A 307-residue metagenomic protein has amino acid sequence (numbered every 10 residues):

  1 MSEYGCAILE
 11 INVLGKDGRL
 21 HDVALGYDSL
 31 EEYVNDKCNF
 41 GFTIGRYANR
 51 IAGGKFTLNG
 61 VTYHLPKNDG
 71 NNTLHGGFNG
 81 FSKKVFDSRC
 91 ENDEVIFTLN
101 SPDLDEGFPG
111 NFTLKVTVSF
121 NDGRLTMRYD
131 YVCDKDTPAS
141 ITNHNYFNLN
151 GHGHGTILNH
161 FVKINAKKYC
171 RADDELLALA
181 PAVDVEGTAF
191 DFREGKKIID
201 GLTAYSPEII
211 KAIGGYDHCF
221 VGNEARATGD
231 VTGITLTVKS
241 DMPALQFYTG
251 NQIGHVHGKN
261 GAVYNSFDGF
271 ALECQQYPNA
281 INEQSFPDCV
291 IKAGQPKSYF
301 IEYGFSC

Functional and structural regions predicted by a protein language model:
S2-C307: An exposed, glycine/acidic-rich loop-and-rim segment of catalytic or binding clefts
